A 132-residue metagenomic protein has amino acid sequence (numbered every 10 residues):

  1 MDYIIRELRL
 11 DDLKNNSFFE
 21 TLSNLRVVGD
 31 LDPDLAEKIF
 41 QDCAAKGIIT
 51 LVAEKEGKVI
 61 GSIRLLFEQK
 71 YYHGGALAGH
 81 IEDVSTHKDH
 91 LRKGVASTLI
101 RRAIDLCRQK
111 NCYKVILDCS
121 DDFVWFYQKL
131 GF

Functional and structural regions predicted by a protein language model:
M1-D34, E54: Short amphipathic alpha-helix that is part of the acyltransferase structural core
Y3, G57-S62, G79: Glycine-rich phosphate/pyrophosphate-binding loop shared by adenosine-nucleotide-utilizing enzymes
D30-V52: Active-site rim helix/loop that mediates acceptor-substrate recognition in acyltransferases
V52, K58-F67, S85: Conserved beta-strand in the GNAT
E68-I81, L91: A conserved beta-turn-beta hairpin within the catalytic core of GNAT-like acetyltransferases that forms part
I81, V115-L117: Conserved hydrophobic beta-strand within the GNAT/NAT acetyltransferase core sheet that lines the active-site cleft
T86, R92-D105: Conserved acetyl-CoA-binding loop-helix of GNAT-fold acetyltransferases
S97, Q109, Y113-K114, D121-F132: Conserved active-site alpha-helix within GNAT-family acetyltransferase domains
